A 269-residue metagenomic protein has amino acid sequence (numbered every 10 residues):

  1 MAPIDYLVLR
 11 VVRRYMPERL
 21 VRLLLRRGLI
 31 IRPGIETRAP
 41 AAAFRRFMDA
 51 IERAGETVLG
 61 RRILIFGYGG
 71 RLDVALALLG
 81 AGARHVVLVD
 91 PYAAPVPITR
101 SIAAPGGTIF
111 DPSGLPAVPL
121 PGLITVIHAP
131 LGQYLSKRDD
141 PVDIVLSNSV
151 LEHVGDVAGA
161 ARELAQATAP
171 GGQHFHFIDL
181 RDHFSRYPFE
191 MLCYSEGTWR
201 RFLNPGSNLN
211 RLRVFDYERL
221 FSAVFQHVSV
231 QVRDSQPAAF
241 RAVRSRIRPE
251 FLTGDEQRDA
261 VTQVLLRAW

Functional and structural regions predicted by a protein language model:
V58-G70: Conserved class I S-adenosyl-L-methionine
D73-Y134: Class I SAM-dependent methyltransferase SAM/SAH-binding core
V126, R219, V228-W269: A C-terminal cap/extension of S-adenosyl-L-methionine-dependent methyltransferases that defines the acceptor-substrate
G132-V145: A short acidic, Gly/Pro-enriched loop at the edge of an enzyme's catalytic core that lines a small-molecule cofactor
V145-L146, F175: Hydrophobic beta-strand segment of the Class I
A158-Q173: A short glycine-rich, Lys/Arg-flanked "PGG" loop and its adjoining helix->strand segment in the class I
Q173-W199: Conserved class I S-adenosyl-L-methionine
G197-D216: Acceptor-substrate binding/catalytic loop of class I
